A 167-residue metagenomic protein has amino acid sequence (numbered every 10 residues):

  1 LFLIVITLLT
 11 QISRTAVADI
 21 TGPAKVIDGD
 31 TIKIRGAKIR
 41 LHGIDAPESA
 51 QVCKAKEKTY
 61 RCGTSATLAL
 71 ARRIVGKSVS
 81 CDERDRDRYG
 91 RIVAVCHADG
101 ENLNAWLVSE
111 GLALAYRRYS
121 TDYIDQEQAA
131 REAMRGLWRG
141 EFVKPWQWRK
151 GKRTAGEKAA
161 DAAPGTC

Functional and structural regions predicted by a protein language model:
L1-C167: Small beta-barrel nucleic-acid-binding modules, primarily SNase/OB-fold domains and secondarily Tudor-like barrels
